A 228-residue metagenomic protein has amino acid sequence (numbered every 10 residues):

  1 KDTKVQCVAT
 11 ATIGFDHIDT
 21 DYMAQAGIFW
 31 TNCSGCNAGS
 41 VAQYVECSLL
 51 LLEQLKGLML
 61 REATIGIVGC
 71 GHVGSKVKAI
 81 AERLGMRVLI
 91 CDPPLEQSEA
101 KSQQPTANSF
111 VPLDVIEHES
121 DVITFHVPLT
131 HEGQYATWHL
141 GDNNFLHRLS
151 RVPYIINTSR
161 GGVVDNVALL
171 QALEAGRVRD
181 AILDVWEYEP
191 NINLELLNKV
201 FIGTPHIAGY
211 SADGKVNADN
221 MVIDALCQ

Functional and structural regions predicted by a protein language model:
K1-K56: Phosphate/diphosphate ligand-binding glycine-rich loop within oxidoreductases
A24-C36, R151-Y154, Q171-E187, L197-G209: Rossmann-fold dehydrogenase core element
T31-S40, H131, E189-Q228: C-terminal helix-to-coil terminal segments
S34, A42, R61-E82: Glycine-rich adenosine-cofactor-binding loop
A42-L58, E82-M86, N220-L226: Oxidoreductase and adenylate-handling cofactor-binding alpha/beta cores
R83-E99: NAD(P)-binding Rossmann-fold cofactor-contacting core
E96-L194: Rossmann-like adenosine-cofactor binding region
